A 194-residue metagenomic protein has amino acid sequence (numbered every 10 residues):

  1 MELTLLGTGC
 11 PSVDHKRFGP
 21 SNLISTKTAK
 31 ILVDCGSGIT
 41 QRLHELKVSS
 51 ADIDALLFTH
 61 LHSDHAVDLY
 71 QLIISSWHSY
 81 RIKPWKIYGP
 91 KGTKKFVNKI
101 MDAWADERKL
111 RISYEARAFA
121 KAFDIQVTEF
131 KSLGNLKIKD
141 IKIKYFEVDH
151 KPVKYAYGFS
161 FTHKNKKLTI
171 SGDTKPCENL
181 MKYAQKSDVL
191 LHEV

Functional and structural regions predicted by a protein language model:
M1-T169, K182: Binuclear metal-dependent hydrolase catalytic cores
K167-V194: Active-site-proximal loop/helix segments of hydrolase catalytic cores
